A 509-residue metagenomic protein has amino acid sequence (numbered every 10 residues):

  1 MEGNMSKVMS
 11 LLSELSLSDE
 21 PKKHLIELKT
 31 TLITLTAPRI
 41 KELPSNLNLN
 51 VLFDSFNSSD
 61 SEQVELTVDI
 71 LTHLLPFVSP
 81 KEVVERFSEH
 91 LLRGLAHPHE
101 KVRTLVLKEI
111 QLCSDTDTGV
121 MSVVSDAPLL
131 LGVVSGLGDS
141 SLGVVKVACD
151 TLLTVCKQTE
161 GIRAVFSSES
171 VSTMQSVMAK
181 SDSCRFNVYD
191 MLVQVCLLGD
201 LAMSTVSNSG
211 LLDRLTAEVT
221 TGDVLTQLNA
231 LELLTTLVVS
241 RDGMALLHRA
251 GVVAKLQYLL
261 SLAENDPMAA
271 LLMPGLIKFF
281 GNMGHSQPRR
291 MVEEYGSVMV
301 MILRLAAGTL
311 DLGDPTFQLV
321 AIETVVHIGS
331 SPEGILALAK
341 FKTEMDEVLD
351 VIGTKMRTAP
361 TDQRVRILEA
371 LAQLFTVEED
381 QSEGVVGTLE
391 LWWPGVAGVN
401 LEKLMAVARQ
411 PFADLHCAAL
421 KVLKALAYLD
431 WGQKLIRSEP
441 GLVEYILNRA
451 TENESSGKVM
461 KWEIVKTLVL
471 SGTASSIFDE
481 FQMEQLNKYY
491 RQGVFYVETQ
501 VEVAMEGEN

Functional and structural regions predicted by a protein language model:
M1-N57, T72, V494-N509: N-terminal "cap/leader" segments of large eukaryotic alpha-helical scaffolds
E2-G3, P38-L47, V78-R86, G119-A127 (+9 more regions): Short, hydrophobic/charged alpha-helical patches characteristic of ARM/HEAT alpha-solenoid repeats and analogous
S6-L17, L49-N57, P76, S88-A96 (+12 more regions): HEAT/HEAT-like alpha-solenoid repeats
P21, L25, V64, R103 (+8 more regions): Residue-level detector of extended alpha-helical repeat arrays and alpha-solenoid scaffolds
L28-L35, T67-P76, E109-D115, A148-K157 (+8 more regions): Hydrophobic residues within the alpha-helices of tandem HEAT/HEAT-like
K108-L305, G313-F317, A321, V325: Solenoidal tandem-repeat scaffolds enriched in leucines and small polar residues
Y258-M268, M273-L415, A419: Eukaryotic tandem repeat interaction scaffolds
L447, T451-N509: Eukaryotic acidic, Ser/Thr-rich intrinsically disordered low-complexity regions
